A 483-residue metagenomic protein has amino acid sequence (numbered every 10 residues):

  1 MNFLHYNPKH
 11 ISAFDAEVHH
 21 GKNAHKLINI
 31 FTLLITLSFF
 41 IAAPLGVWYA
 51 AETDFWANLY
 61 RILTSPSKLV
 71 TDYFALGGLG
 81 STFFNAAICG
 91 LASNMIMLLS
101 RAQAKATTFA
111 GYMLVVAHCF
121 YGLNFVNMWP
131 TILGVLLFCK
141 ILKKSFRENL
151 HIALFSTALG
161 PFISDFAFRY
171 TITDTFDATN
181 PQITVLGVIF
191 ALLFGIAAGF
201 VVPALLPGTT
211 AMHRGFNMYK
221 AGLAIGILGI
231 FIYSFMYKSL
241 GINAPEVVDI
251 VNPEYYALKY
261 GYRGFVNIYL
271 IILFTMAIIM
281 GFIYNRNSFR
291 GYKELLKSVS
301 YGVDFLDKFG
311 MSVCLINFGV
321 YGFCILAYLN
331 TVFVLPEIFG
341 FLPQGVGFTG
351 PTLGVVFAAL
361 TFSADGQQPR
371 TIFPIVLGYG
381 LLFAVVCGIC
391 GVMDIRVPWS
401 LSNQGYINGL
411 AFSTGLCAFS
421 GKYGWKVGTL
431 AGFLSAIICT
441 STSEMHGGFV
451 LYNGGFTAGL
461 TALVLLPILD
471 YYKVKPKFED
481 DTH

Functional and structural regions predicted by a protein language model:
N2-L123, A277-S288, G310-L315, F323-L329 (+3 more regions): N-terminal signal-anchor module of multipass membrane proteins
V18-K26, K144, G160-N267, T442-T457: Membrane-interface helix-loop-helix junctions at boundaries between adjacent transmembrane segments
A75-A87, C119-W129, I183-A197, N267-I271 (+2 more regions): Structural signature of hydrophobic alpha-helical transmembrane segments
A92, T107-H118, W129-C139, I152-T157 (+8 more regions): Short, structured motif recognition centered on aromatic/hydrophobic residues
L98-L99, V116-N124, V135-N149, A153 (+4 more regions): Hydrophobic alpha-helical bundle architecture
A104-A106, S288-C390: Transmembrane helical segments that form the transport core of multi-pass membrane transport proteins
A191-T209, K220, S402-P476: C-terminal transmembrane helix pair
F282-K293, I468-T482: Membrane-interface capping segments at transmembrane-helix boundaries
